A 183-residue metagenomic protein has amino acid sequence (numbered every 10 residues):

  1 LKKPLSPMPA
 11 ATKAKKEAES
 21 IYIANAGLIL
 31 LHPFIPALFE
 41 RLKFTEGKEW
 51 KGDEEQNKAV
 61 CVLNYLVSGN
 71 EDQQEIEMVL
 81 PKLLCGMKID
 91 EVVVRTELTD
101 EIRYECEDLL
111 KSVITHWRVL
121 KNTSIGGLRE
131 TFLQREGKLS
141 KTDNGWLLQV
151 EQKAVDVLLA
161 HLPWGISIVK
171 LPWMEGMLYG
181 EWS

Functional and structural regions predicted by a protein language model:
L1-S183: Short, compositionally biased pre-sequence/patch detector
